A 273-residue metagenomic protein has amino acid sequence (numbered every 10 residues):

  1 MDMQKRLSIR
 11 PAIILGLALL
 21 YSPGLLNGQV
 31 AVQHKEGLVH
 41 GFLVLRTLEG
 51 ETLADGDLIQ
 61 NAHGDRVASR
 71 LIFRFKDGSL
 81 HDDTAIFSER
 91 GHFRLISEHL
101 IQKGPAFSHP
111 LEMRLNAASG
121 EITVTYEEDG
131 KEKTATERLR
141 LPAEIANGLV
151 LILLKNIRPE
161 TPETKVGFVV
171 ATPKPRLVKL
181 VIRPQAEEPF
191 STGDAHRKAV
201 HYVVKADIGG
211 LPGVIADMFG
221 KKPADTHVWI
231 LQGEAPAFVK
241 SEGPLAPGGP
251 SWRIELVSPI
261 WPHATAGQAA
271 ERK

Functional and structural regions predicted by a protein language model:
M1-D2, L26: Short, Lys/Arg-enriched N-terminal segments with co-localized hydrophobic residues within the first ~10-30 amino acids
D2-I13: Bacterial N-terminal signal peptides that target proteins for export
S8, A117-S119, P142-I152, G248: Short secondary-structure transition/capping segments
A12-G24: Bacterial N-terminal signal peptides
G28-S119, E163-K273: Acidic, serine/threonine-rich low-complexity disordered tracts
S119, T123-T125: Short, intrinsically disordered, low-complexity segments enriched in Ser/Thr and Pro
T125-P162: Surface-exposed beta-loop interaction hotspot
